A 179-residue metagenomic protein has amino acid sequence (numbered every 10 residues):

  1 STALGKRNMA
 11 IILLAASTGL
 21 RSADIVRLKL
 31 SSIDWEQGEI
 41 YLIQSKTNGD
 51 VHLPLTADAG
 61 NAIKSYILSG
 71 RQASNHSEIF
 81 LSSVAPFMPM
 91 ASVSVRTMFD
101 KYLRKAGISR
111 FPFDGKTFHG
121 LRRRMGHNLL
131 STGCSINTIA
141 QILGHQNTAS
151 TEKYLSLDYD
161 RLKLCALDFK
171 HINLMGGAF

Functional and structural regions predicted by a protein language model:
S1-F179: Conserved catalytic core of the tyrosine transesterase superfamily
